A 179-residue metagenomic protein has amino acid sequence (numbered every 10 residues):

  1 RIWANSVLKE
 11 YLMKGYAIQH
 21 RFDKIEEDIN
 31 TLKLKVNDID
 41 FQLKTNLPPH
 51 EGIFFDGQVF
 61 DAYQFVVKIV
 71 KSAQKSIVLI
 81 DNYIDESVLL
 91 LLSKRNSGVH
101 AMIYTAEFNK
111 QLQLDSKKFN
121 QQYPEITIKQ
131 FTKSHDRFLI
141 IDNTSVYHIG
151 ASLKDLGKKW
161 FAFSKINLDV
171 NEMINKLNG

Functional and structural regions predicted by a protein language model:
R1-G52: Positively charged, aromatic-accented nucleic-acid-binding surfaces
E51-Y63, Y83-G179: PLD/PLD-like phosphodiesterase catalytic module centered on the HKD motif
I69-A73: Secondary-structure "cap/kink" motif recognition
Q74, N82: An amphipathic, hydrophobic-aromatic interaction surface with interspersed Lys/Arg that forms lipid/phosphate-bearing
